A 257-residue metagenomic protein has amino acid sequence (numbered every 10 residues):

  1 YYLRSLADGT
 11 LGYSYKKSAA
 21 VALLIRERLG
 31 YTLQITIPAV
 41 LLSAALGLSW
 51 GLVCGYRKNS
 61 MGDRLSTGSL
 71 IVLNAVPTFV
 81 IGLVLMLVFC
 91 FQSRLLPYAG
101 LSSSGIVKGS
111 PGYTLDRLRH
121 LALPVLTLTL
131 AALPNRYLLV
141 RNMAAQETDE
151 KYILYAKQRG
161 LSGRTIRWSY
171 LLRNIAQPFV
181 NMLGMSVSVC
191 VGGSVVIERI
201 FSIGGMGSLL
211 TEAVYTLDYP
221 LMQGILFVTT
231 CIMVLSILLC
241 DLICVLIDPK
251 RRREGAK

Functional and structural regions predicted by a protein language model:
Y1-L48: An internal, D/E-rich "acidic patch" concept
L3, P77, D241: Residue-level signature of catalytic and energy-coupling elements of molecular machines, predominantly ATP/GTP-dependent
L6-T10, L96, C190: A short secondary-structure junction motif
T10, Q92-S93, L217, K250: A general structural signal marking secondary-structure boundaries and capping sites
K16-A20, G100-L101, I106, Q158 (+1 more regions): Short capping/connector residues at structural and topological boundaries
R26, T67, Y98, W168: Phosphate-coordinating loops and pocket residues in cytosolic domains that bind phosphorylated ligands
L29-G62, K108-K257: Alpha-helical transmembrane segments of integral membrane proteins, especially multi-pass inner/plasma-membrane
G68-V76, V80-L133: Membrane-water interface segments at transmembrane-helix boundaries in multipass membrane proteins
